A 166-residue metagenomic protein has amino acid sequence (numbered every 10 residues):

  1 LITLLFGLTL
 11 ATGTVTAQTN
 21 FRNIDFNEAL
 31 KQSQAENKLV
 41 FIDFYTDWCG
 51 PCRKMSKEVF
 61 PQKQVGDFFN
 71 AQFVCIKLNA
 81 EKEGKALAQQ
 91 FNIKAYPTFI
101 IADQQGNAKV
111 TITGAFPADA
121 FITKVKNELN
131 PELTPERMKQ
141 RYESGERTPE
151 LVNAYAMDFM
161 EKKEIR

Functional and structural regions predicted by a protein language model:
I2-G13: Bacterial N-terminal signal peptides
V15-A17: Boundary at the C-terminal end of the N-terminal hydrophobic targeting segment
T19-I24, F44, M55-G84, I93 (+1 more regions): Thiol-based oxidoreductase modules, predominantly thioredoxin-like and allied folds used for disulfide exchange
F21-L39, F69: A short beta-strand-turn-helix
E36-C49: Short active-site neighborhood of thiol/selenol oxidoreductases, capturing the structured segment around
C49-M55: Hydrophobic heptad-repeat coiled-coil signature
E58, K94-R137: Non-catalytic, surface beta->alpha helical segment in thiol-disulfide oxidoreductase systems
D119-R166: Charged, amphipathic alpha-helical linkers/stalks
